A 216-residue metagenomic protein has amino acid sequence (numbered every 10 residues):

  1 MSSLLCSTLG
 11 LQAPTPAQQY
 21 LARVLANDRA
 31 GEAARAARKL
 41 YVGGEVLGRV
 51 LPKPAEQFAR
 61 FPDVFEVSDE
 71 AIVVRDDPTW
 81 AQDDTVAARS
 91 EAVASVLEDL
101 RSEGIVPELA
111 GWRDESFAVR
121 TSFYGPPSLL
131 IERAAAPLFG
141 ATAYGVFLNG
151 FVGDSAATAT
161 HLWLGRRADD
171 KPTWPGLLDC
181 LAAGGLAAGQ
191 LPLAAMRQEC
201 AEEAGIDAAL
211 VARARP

Functional and structural regions predicted by a protein language model:
M1-L177, G184-A201, G205-P216: N-terminal leader/linker segments that precede catalytic domains of diphosphate-processing enzymes
